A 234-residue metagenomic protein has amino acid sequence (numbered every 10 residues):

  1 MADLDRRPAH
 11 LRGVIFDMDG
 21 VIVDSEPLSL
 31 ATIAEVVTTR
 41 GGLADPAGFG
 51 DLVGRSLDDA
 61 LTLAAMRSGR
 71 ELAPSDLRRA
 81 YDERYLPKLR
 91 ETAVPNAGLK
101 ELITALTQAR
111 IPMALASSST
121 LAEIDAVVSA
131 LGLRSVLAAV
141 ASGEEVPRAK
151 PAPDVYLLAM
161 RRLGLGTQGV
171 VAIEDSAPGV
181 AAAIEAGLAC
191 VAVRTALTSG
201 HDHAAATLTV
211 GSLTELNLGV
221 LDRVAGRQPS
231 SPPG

Functional and structural regions predicted by a protein language model:
M1-R12, T104-T107, T120-G234: Asp-based, Mg2+/Mn2+-dependent phosphohydrolase catalytic module
A2-A109: N-terminal helical cap/lid subdomain that shapes the substrate entry/recognition surface in HAD-like hydrolases
I22, P95, M113-A116, R148 (+1 more regions): Conserved SAM-binding loop
D24-S25, L52-V53, L115-A116, E174 (+1 more regions): Small/polar loops that bind or transfer phosphate-bearing groups
P27, S117, A126: Conserved catalytic-core motifs of eukaryotic protein kinase domains, centered on the activation segment
L43, P112, A189: Residue-level detector of anion-binding/catalytic polar loops
D51, A114-L115, A149, T209: Short conserved micro-motifs on helix faces and helix-strand junctions that flank and scaffold key functional residues
